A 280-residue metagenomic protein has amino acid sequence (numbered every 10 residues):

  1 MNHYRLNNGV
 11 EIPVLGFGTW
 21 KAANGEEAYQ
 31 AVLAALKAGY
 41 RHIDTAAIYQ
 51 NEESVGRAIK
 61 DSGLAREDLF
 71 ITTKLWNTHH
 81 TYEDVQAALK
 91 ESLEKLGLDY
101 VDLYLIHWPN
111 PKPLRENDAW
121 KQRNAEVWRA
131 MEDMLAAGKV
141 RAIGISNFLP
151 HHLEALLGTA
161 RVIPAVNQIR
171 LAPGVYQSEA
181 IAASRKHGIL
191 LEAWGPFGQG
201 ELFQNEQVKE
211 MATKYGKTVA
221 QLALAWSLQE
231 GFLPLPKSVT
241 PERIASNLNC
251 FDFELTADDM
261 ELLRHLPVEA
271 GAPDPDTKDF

Functional and structural regions predicted by a protein language model:
M1-L69, G198, L262, V268 (+1 more regions): N-terminal binding-site loop/beta-alpha segment at the start of enzyme catalytic domains that lines or forms
L15-E26, L75-Y82, R115-N117: Active-site mouth loops of central-metabolism enzymes
A28, E52-S62, E83-S92, N147-V162 (+1 more regions): Distinct, well-ordered alpha-helical segments
H42, Y100-L103, A142, V166: Residues at the N-termini of beta-strands
R66-H80, Y100-P109, L171: A short, structured active-site edge motif that brings together acidic residues
V85-I106, D133-A137, I189: CE4/NodB-like, metal-dependent polysaccharide N-deacetylase domain that modifies extracellular/periplasmic N-acetylated
N110-F280: Beta/alpha (TIM)-barrel catalytic core signal, keyed to glycine-rich beta->alpha loops juxtaposed to Asp/Glu that bind
